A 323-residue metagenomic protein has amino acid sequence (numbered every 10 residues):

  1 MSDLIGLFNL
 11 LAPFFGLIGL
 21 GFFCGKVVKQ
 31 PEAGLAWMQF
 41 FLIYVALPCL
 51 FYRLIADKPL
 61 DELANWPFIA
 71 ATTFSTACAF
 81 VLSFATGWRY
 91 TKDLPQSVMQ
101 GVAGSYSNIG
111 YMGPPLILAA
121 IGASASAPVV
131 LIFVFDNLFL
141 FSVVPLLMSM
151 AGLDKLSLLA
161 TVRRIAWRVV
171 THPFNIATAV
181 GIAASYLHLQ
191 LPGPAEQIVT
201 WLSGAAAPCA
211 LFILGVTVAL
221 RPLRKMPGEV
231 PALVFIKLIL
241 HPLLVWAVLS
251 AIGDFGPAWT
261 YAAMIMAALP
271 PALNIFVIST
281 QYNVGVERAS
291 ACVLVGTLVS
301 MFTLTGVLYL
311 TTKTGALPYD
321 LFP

Functional and structural regions predicted by a protein language model:
M1-P323: Alpha-helical transmembrane segments of multi-pass small-molecule/ion transporters
